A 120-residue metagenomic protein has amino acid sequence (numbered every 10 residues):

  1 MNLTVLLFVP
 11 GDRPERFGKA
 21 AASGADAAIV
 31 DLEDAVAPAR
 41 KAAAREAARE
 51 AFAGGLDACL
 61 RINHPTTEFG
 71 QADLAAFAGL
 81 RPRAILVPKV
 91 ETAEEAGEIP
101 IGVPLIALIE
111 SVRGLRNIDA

Functional and structural regions predicted by a protein language model:
M1-A120: Conserved alpha/beta-domain cores
